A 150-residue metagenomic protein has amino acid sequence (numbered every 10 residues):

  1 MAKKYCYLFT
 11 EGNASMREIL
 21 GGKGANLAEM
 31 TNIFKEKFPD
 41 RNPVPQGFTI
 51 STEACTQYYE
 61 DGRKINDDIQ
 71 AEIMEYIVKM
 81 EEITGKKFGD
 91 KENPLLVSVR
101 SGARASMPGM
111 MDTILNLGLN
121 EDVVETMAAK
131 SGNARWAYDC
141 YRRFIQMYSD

Functional and structural regions predicted by a protein language model:
M1-D150: N-terminal beta-alpha lobe that positions the nucleotide/phosphoryl donor in ATP/NTP-coupled carboxylate activation
